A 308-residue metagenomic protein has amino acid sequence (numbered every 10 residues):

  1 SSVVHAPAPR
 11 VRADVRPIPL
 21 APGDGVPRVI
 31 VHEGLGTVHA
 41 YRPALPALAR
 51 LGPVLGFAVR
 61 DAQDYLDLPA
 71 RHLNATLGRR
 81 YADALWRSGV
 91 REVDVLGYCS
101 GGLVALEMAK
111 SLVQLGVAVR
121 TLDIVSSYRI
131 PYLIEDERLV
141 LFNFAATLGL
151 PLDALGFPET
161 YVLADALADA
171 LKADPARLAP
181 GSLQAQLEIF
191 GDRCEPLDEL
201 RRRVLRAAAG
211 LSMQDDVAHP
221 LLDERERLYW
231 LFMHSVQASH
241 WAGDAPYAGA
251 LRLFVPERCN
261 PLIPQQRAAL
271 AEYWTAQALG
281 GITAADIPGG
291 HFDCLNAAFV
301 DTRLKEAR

Functional and structural regions predicted by a protein language model:
S2-R308: A hydrolase-biased, glycine/serine/histidine/acidic-enriched motif that marks catalytic-domain neighborhoods in diverse
